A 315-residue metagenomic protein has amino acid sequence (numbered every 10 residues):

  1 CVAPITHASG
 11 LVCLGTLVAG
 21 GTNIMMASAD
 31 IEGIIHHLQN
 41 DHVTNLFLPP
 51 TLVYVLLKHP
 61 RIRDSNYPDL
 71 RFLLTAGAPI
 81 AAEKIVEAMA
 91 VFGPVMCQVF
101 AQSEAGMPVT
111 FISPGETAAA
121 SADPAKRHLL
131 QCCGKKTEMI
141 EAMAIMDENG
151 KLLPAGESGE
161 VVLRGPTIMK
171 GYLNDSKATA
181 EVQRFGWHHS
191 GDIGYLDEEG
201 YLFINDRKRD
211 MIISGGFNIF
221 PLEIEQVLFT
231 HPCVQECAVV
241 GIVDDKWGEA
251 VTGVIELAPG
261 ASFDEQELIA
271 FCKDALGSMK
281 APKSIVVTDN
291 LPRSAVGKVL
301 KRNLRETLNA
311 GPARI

Functional and structural regions predicted by a protein language model:
T6-N45, H59: Conserved AMP-binding/adenylation subdomain of ANL enzymes
V18-G21, V43-L48, L57-H128, E141-A142 (+1 more regions): Gly/Ser/Thr-rich phosphate-binding loop
L38, L46, G165, K170-G171 (+6 more regions): AMP-binding/adenylate-forming catalytic core of the ANL superfamily
R61, D69, G93, M139 (+3 more regions): Glycine-centered tight turns that cap/initiate beta-strands
G77, A101, G134, D192 (+1 more regions): Active-site glycine-centered loops adjacent to acidic/histidine catalytic or metal-binding residues that shape
C97-E104, P108, G134-K135, V240-V243 (+1 more regions): Beta-strand->loop->alpha-helix junctions that form or flank phosphate-binding loops in nucleotide-handling enzymes
K135-I140, K151-E181, I219: Conserved ATP/PPi-binding loop(s) of AMP-dependent carboxylate-activating enzymes
E306-I315: Acidic/polar alpha-helix N-cap and adjacent early helical turns within long charge-rich amphipathic helices/linkers
